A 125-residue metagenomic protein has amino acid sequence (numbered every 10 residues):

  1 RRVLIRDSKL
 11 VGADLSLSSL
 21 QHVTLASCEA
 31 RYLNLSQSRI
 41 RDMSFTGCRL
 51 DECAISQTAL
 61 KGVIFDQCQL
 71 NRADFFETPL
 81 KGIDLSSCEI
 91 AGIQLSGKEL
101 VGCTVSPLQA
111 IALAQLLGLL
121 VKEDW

Functional and structural regions predicted by a protein language model:
R1-W125: Tandem repeat scaffolds
